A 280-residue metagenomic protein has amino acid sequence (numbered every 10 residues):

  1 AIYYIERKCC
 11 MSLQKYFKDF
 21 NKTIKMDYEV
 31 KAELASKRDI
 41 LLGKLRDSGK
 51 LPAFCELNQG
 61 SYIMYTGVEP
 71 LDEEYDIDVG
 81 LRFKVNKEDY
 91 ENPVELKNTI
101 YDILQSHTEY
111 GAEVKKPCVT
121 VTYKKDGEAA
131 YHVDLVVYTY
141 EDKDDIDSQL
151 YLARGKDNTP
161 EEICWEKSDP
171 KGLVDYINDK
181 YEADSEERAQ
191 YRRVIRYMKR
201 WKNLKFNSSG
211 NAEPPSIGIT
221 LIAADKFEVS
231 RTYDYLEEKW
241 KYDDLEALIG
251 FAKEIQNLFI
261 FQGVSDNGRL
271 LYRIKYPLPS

Functional and structural regions predicted by a protein language model:
A1-E74, F83-E95: N-terminal regions immediately upstream of nucleotidyltransferase
A32, L42-L45, V94-Q149: Conserved catalytic core of two-metal-ion nucleotidyltransferases
C55, I63-G67, D72-G80, T122-V136 (+1 more regions): Histidine-centered divalent-metal-coordination microenvironment in nucleic-acid enzymes
V68, A130-R196: Extended, alpha-helix-rich binding/interface surfaces that flank or overlap catalytic cores and mediate recognition
E74, D78, K116-C118, A130-D134 (+3 more regions): Extracellular structured ligand-interaction cores
V94-D102, Y181-E187, N207: Short N-terminal edge-element motif at the start of the domain
S185-S280: Conserved nucleotidyltransferase catalytic core and NTase-mimicking acidic/glycine-rich helix/loop elements in nucleic
